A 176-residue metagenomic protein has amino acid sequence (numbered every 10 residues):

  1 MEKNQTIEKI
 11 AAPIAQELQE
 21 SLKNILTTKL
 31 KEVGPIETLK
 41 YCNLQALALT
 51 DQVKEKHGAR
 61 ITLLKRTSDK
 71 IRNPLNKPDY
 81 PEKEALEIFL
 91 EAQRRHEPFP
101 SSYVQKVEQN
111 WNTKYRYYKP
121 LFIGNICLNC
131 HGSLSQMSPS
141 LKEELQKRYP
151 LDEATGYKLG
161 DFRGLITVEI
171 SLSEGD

Functional and structural regions predicted by a protein language model:
M1-G124, Q136-D176: Extracytoplasmic c-type cytochrome modules immediately beyond a signal peptide or single-pass transmembrane anchor
L128-S135: Detector for the c-type heme attachment site
